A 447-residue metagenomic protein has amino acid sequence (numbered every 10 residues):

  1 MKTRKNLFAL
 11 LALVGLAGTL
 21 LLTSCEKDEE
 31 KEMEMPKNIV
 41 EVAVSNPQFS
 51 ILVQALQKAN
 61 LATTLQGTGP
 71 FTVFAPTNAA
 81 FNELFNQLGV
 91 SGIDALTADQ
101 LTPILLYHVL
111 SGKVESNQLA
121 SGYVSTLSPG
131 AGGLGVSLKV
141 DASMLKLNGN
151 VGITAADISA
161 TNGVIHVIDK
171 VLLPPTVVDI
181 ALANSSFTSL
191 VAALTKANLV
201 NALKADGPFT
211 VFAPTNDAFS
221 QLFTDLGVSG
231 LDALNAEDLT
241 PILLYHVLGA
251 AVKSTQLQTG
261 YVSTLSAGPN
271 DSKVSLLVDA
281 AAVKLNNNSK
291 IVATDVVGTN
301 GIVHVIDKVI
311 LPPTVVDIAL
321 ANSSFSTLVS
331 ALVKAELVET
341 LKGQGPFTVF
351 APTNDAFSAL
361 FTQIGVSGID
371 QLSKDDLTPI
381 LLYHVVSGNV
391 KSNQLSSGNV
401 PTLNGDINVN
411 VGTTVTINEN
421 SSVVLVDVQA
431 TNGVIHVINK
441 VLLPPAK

Functional and structural regions predicted by a protein language model:
T3-L10, T19-K447: Mature, structured domains of secreted/extracytosolic soluble proteins
